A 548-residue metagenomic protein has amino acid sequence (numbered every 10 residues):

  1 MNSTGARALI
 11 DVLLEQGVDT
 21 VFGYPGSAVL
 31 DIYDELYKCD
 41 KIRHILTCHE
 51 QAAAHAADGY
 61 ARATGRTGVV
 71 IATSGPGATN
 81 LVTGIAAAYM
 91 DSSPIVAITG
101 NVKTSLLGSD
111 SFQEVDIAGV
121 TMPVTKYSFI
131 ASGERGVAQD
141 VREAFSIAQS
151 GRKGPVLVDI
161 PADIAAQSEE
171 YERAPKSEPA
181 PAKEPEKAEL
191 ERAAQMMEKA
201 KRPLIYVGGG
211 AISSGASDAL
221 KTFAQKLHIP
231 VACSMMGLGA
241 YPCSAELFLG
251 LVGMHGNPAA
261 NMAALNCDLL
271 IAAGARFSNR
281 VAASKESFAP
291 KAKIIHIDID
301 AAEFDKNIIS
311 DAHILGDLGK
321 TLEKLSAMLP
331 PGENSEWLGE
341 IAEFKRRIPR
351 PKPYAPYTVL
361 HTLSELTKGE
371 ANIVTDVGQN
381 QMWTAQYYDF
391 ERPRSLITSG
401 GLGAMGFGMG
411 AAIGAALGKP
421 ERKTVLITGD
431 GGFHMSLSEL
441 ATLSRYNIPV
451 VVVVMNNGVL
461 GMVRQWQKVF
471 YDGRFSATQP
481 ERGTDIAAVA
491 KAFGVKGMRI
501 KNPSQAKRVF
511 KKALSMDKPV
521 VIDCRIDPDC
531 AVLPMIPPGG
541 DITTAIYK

Functional and structural regions predicted by a protein language model:
M1-M328, L366-G369, P449-V452, F470-D472 (+3 more regions): N-terminal alpha/beta PP-like core and its mobile active-site loop of ThDP/TPP-dependent enzymes
A6-I10, L14-V18, I32-C39, E340-A415: Active-site diphosphate/adenylate-binding microenvironment
G26, S214, G316-G319, P353 (+3 more regions): Conserved structured core elements
V29, E50-H55, N380-M382, N502-A506: Short acidic loop-to-helix transition motifs that present clustered carboxylates
I98, L106-L107, F112-Q113, D305-N307 (+3 more regions): Thiamine diphosphate
L157, H296, V374, I427-T428: Generic enzyme active-site microenvironment
A162-A165, N380, P528: Short, internal active-site loops enriched in acidic
Y171-R173, E191-Q195, K291-V377, P503-K507 (+2 more regions): Phosphate/pyrophosphate-binding active-site segments
